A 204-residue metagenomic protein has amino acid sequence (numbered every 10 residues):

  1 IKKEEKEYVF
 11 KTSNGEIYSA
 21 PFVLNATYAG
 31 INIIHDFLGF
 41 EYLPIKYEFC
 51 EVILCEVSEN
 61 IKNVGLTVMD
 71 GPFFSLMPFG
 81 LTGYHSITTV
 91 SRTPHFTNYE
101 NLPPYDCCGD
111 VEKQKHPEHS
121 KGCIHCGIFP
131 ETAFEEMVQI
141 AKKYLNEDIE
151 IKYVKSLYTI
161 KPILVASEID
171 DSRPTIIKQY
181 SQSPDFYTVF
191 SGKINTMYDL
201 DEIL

Functional and structural regions predicted by a protein language model:
I1-V9, S13: A conserved short coil-to-beta-strand element within the FAD-binding core of flavoproteins
K2-E4, M77-F79, K178-Y180: Short beta-strand micro-motifs enriched in acidic
I17-M69, F79-Y84, C107: Central helical "cap/lid" subdomain
S19, F96-N101, Y198-D201: A short, polar/proline- and glycine-enriched secondary-structure boundary/capping micro-motif
A29-I31, L81, R92-P94, K193-N195: Short, solvent-exposed loop/turn segments at secondary-structure junctions
S75, H85-T88: A conserved active-site cap/scaffold subdomain adjacent to cofactor or substrate pockets
T82, P94-K161: Flavin-binding catalytic cores
E135-L204: C-terminal catalytic lobe of FAD-dependent flavoproteins
